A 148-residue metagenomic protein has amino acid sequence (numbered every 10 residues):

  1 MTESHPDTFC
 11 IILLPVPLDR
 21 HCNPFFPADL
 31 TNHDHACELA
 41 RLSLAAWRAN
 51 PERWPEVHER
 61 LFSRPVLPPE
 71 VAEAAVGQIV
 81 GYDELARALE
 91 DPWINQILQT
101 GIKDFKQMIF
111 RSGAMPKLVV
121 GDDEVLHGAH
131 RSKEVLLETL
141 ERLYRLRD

Functional and structural regions predicted by a protein language model:
M1-A74, L146: Structural alpha/beta surface segment adjacent to cysteine/selenocysteine redox centers across thiol/disulfide enzymes
M1-H5, F9, E73-D148: C-terminal cap of thioredoxin/glutaredoxin-like
